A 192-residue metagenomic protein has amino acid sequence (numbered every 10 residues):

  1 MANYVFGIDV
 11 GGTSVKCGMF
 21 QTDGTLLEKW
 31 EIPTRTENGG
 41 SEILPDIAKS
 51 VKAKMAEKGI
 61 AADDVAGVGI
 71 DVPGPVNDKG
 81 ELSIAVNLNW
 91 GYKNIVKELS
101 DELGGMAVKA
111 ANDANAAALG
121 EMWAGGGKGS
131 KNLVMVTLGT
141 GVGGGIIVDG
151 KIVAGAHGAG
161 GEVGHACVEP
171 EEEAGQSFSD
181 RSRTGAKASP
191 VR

Functional and structural regions predicted by a protein language model:
A2, G18-F20, E28-W30, G39-E42 (+3 more regions): Glycine/GP-enriched mid-protein hinge/lid loop-to-helix segment characteristic of carbohydrate kinases
F6-G69, V96: Conserved phosphate-binding loops in N-terminal lobes of ATP-dependent enzymes of the actin/Hsp70/sugar-kinase
D9, G67-P73, M135-G141, G145: Short beta-strand segments
V15, P75-N77, G143: Short, acidic Gly/Pro/Ser/Thr-rich loop/turn segments
L26, V76, L82, I152-V153: Hydrophobic "anchor" residues
G40-K52, A56, D63-V68, G74-N132 (+1 more regions): Glycine-rich phosphate-binding loop and adjoining helix at the ATP-binding site of ATP-dependent phosphoryl-transfer
